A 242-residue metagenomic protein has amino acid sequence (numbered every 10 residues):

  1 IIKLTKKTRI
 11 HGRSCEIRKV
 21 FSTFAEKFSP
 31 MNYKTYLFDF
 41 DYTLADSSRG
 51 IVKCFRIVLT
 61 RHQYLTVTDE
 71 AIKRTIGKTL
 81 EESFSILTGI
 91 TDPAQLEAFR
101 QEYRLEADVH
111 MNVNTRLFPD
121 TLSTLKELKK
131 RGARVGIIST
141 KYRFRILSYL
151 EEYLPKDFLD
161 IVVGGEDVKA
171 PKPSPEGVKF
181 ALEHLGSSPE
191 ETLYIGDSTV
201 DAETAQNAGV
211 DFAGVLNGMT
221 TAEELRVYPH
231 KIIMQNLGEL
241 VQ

Functional and structural regions predicted by a protein language model:
I2-R9, F24-E26, R61, G89-D92 (+1 more regions): N-terminal compositionally biased, intrinsically disordered segments and leader/signal-like regions
K6-R9, R13-F38: Non-catalytic pre-domain segments flanking phosphatase-related domains
F28-K34, Y142-R143, L147-Q242: Asp-based, Mg2+/Mn2+-dependent phosphohydrolase catalytic module
N32-L122, E127, R131: N-terminal helical cap/lid subdomain that shapes the substrate entry/recognition surface in HAD-like hydrolases
T43, S139-K141: Conserved phosphate-coupling serine/threonine residues in phosphotransfer and NTP-handling enzymes
K129-V135, G196: Short, conserved structural micro-motifs that define repeat-unit consensus positions and nucleotide-binding loops
